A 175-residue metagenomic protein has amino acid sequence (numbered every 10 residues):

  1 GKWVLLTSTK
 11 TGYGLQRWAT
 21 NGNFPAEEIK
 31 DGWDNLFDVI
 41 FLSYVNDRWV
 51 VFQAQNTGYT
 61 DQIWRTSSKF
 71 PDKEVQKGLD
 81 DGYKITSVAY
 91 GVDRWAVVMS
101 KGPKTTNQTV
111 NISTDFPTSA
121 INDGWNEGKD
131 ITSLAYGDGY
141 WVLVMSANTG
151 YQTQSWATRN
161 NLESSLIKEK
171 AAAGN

Functional and structural regions predicted by a protein language model:
G1-N175: Terminus-proximal functional modules
